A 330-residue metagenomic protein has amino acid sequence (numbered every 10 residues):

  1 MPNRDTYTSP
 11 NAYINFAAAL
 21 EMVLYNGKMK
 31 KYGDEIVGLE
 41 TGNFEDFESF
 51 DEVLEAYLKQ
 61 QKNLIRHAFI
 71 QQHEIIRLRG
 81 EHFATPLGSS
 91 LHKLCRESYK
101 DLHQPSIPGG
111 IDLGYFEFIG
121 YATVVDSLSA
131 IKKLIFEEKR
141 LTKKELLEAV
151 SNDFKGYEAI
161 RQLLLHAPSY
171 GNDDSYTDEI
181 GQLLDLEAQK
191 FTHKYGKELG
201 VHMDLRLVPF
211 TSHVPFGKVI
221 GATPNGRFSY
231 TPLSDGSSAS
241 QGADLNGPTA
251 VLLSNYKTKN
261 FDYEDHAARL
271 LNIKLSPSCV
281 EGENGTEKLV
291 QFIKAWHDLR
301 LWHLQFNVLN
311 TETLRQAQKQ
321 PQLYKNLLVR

Functional and structural regions predicted by a protein language model:
M1-R330: Conserved catalytic cores of very large enzyme subunits
